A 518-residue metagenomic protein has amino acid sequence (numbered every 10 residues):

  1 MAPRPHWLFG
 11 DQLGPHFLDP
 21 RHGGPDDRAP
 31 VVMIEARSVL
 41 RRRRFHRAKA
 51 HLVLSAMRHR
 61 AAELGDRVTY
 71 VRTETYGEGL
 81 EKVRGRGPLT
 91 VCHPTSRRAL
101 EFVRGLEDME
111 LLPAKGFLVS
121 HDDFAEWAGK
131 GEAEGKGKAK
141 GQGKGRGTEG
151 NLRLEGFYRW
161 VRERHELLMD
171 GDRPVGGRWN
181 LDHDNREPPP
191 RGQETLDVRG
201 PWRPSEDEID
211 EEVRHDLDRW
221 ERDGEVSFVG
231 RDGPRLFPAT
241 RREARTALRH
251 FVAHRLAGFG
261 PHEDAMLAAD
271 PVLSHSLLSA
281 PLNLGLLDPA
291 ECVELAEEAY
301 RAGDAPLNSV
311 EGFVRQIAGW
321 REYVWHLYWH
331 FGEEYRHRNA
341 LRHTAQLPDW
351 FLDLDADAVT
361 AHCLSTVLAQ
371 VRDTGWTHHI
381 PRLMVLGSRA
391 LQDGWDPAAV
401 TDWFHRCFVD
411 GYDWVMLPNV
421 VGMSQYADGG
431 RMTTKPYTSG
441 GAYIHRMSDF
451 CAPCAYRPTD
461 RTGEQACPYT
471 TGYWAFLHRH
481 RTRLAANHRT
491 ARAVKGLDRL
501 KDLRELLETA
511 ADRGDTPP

Functional and structural regions predicted by a protein language model:
M1, K136-Q142, D512-P518: Actinobacteria-biased recognition of intrinsically disordered, low-complexity terminal regions
M1-V71: N-terminal beta-strand-loop-alpha-helix module at the start of alpha/beta ligand-binding or catalytic domains
W7-D11, I34-E35, V71-E74, V91-P94 (+3 more regions): Short His-Asn-centered micro-motif
W7-D19, G23, R44-R47, G171 (+5 more regions): Substrate/cofactor-recognition hotspot
F9-L13, A48, A269-P518: C-terminal catalytic domain of photolyase/cryptochrome flavoproteins, centering on the FAD-binding pocket
F17-L18, R43, L100-F102, W395: Short glycine-/acidic-enriched loop or helix-start segments at secondary-structure transitions that form or flank
I34, M109-V119, G411-G422: A generic structural motif
E78-F237: Beta-rich, aromatic/charged-enriched effector core domains that present basic-aromatic interfaces for binding
